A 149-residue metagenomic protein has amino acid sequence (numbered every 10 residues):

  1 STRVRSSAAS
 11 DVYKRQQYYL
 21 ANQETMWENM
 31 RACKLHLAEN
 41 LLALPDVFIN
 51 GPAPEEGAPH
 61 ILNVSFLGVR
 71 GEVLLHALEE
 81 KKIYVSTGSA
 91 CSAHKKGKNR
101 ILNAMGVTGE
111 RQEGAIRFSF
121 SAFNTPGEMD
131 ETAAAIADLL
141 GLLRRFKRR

Functional and structural regions predicted by a protein language model:
S1-A9, Y13: Single conserved hydrophobic/aromatic residue that forms the stacking wall/gate of nucleotide- or nucleobase-binding
V12, P54-E56, G109-E113: Short, flexible turn/loop "capping" segments at secondary-structure junctions
V12-Y13, A38, L102: Conserved protein kinase catalytic domain
R15-Q23, L41, P45, K82 (+2 more regions): Structural signal for hydrophobic packing residues in well-ordered secondary-structure cores of soluble enzyme domains
Y19-L74, E80: Conserved PLP-dependent catalytic core of the aminotransferase class-I/II
L62-R117: Conserved C-terminal alpha-helix-loop-beta "cap" of PLP-dependent enzymes that closes/shapes the active-site mouth
A93, G97-R149: PLP-dependent enzyme catalytic core of the Aspartate aminotransferase-like
